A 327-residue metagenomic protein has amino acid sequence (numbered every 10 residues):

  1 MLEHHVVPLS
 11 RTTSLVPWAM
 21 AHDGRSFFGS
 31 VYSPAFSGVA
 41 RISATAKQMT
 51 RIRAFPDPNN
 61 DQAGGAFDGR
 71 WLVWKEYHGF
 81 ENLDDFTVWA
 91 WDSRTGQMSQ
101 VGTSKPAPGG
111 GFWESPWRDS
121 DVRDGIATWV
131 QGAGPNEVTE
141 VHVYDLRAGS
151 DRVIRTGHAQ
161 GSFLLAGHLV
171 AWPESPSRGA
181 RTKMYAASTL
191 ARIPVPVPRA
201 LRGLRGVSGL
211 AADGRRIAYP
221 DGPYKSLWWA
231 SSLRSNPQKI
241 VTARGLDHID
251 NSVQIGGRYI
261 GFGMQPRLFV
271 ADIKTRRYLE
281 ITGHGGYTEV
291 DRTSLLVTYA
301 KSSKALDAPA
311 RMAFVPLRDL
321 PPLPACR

Functional and structural regions predicted by a protein language model:
M1-L15: A short helix->beta-strand "capping" segment at the edge of beta-propeller domains
E3-V6, T50-A54, M98-K105, R152-T156 (+4 more regions): Beta-propeller fold detector
T12-D23, P58-G69, P106-R123, T156-H168 (+3 more regions): Repeated scaffold domains used in trafficking and secretory/extracellular systems, primarily beta-propellers
F27-S30, L72-K75, D124-V130, V170-P173 (+3 more regions): Residue position within the beta-strands of beta-propeller blades
V31-F36, Y77-L83, G132-E137, S175-A180 (+2 more regions): Short glycine/acidic-enriched loop and turn motifs that connect beta-strands
S43-K47, D92-G96, Y144-G149, A186-A191 (+3 more regions): Short loop/turn segments that connect beta-strands within beta-propeller blades
P106-R205, G209-L210, Y219: Solenoidal tandem-repeat scaffolds enriched in leucines and small polar residues
R277-R327: Blade-level signature of beta-propeller repeat domains, shared across WD40, Kelch, NHL, RCC1 and BNR/Asp-box propellers
